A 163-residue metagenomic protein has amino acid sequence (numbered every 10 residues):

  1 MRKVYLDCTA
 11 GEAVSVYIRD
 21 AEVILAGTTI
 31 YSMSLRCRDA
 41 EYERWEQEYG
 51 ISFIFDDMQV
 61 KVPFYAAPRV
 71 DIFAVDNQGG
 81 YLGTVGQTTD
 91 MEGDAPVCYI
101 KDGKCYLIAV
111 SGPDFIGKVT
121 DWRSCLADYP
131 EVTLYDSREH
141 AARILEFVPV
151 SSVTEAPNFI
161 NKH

Functional and structural regions predicted by a protein language model:
M1-D90, V150-H163: A surface-exposed partner-binding patch
G11, G112-P113, R138, V153: Alpha-helix initiation and N-capping motif
R36, A67, P96-Y99, A141-E146: Non-catalytic interaction surface on structured domains
M58-V62, V119-W122, S137-R138: Charged, low-complexity, helix-prone segments enriched in Lys/Glu/Asp/Gln
A95-Y135: Compact, glycine/acidic-enriched structural inserts
L126-H163: Acidic, proline/glycine-rich low-complexity IDRs
